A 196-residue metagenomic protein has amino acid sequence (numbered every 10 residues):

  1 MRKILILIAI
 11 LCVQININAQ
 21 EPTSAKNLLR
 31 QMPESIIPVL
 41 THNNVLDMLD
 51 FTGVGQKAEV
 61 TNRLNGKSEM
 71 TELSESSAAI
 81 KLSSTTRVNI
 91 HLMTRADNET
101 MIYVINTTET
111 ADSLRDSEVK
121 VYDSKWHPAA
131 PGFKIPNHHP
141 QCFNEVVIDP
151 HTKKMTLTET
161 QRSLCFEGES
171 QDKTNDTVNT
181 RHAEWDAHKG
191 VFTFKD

Functional and structural regions predicted by a protein language model:
I4-V13: Sec-dependent N-terminal signal peptides
I15-A19: Sec/Tat signal peptide C-region and signal peptidase I cleavage site
Q20-T94: Terminal domain-start segments
E69-K81, V121-G132, W185-K189: Surface-exposed loop/turn elements that mediate protein-protein interactions on large endomembrane-trafficking
I80-K81, T108-R115, G168-N175: Short consensus segments that form the blades of beta-propeller domains, in both extracellular/periplasmic
N89-D97, N144-H151: Structural signature of eukaryotic scaffold interfaces centered on beta-propeller domains
A96-K134: Mid-length scaffold segments of soluble, non-membrane domains
A129-D196: Short aromatic loop motif centered on NTY/YTY
